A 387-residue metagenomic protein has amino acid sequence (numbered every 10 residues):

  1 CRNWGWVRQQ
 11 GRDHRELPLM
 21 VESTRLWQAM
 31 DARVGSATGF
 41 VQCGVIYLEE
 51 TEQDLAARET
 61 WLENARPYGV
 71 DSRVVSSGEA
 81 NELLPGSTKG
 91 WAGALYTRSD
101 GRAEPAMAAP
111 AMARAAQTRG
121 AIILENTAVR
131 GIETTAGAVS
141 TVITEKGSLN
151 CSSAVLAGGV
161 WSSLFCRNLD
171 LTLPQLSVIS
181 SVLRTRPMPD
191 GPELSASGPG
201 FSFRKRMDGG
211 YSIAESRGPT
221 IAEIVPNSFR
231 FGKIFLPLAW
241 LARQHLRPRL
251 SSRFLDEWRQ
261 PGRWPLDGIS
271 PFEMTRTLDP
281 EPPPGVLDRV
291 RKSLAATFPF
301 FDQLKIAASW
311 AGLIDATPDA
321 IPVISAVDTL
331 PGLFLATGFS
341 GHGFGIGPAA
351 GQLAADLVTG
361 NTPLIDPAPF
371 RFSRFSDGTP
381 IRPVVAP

Functional and structural regions predicted by a protein language model:
W4-E79, L83, G200-R204, D208-S212 (+2 more regions): Dinucleotide-binding Rossmann-like beta1-alpha1 core, especially the glycine-rich loop that anchors the ADP
W4-W6, R12, D100-R102, I221 (+2 more regions): Glycine-rich phosphate/pyrophosphate-binding beta-alpha loops
P18-V21, Y47-A57, L95-T118, L124-N126 (+2 more regions): Short beta-strand to alpha-helix junction loop
F40-V45, V178-I179, S309: Short Gly/Ser/Thr- and Asp/Glu-enriched loop/turn motifs at secondary-structure junctions
Q53, L84-A92, E133-S140, A316-A320 (+1 more regions): A short, glycine/Asx- and small/polar-enriched loop/turn that sits immediately N-terminal to a beta-strand
V74, E79, F300-Q303, A307-W310 (+1 more regions): C-terminal lid/capping helical subdomain adjacent to the catalytic/cofactor pocket in oxidative enzymes
L95-S153, V160-L164: Helical element adjacent to the flavin cofactor pocket in flavoenzyme catalytic cores
I132-R259, E273-P284, R289-T297, F301-D302 (+2 more regions): Flavin-dependent oxidoreductases
